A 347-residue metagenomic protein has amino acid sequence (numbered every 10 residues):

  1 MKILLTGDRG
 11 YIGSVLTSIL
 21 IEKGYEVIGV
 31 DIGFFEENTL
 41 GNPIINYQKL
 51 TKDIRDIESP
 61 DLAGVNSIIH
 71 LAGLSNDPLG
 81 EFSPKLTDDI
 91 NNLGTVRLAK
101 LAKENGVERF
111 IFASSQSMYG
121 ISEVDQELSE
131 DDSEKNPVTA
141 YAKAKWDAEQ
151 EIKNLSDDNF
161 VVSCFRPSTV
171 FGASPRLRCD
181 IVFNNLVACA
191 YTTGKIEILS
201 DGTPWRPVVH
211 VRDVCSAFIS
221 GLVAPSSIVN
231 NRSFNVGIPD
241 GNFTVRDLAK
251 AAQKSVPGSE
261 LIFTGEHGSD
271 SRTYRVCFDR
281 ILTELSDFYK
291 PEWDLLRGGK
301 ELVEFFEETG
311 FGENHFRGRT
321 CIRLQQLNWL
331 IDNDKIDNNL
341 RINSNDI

Functional and structural regions predicted by a protein language model:
I3-K23: N-terminal Rossmann NAD(P)H-binding glycine-rich loop of SDR-like oxidoreductase domains
T6, V30, I68-L71, F110-Q116 (+1 more regions): SDR active-site strand-loop-helix element
Y25-F34: Conserved glycine-rich Rossmann-like NAD(P)H-binding loop of the short-chain dehydrogenase/reductase
P43-D56: Rossmann-fold cofactor-recognition segment
I54-I90, L101: NAD(P)H-binding glycine-rich loop region in Rossmannoid oxidoreductase-like domains and their noncatalytic homologs
F82-K85, D89-K100, R109, M118 (+3 more regions): Catalytic helix-loop patch of NAD(P)-dependent Rossmann-fold dehydrogenases
Q150-R206, V211-S220, K250-S255: NAD(P)-dependent short-chain dehydrogenase/reductase
G194, L199-I347: C-terminal substrate-binding subdomain of Rossmann-fold SDR/epimerase-dehydratase oxidoreductases
